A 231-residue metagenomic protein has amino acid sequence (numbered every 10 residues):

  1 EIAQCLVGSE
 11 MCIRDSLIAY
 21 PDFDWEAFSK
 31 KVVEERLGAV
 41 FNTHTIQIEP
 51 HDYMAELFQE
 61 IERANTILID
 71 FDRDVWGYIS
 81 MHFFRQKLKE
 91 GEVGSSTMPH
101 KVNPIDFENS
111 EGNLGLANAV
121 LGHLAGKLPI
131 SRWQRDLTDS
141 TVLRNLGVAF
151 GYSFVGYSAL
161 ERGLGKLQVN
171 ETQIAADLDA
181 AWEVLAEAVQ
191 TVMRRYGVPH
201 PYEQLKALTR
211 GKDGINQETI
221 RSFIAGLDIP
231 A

Functional and structural regions predicted by a protein language model:
E1-G8, C12-I13: Single conserved hydrophobic/aromatic residue that forms the stacking wall/gate of nucleotide- or nucleobase-binding
S9-E10, K31-V32, R85-E90, E203-A207: Beta-strand segments within the central parallel beta-sheet cores of soluble alpha/beta enzyme folds
E10, R14-D22: Extended amphipathic alpha-helical segments with heptad-repeat/coiled-coil character used for oligomerization, fusion
D24, F28, D52, I105 (+1 more regions): Charged, alpha-helix-enriched surfaces in structured cytosolic catalytic cores of large nucleotide-utilizing machines
E26-Q47: Active-site-adjacent "gating/activation" loops or surface patches in catalytic cores
V40-I61, D136, S140, I220-F223: Amphipathic, heptad-repeat alpha-helical segments used for oligomerization and assembly
Q47-R132: Glycine-rich anion/phosphate-binding loop at the beta-strand->alpha-helix junction
V93-A231: Catalytic-core signal marking the mid-to-C-terminal active-site face
